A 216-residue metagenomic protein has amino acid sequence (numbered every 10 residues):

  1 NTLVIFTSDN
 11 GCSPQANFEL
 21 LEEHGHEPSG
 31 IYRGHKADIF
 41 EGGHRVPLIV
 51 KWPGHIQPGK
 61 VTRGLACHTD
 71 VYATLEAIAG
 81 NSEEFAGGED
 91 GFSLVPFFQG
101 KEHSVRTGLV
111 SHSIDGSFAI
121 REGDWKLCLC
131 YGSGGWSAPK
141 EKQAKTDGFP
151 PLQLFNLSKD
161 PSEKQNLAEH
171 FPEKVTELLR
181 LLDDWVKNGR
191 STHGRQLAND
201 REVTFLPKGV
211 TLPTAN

Functional and structural regions predicted by a protein language model:
N1-V4, R45-V46, H103-R106, E122-W125 (+1 more regions): Loop/turn elements at helix/coil->beta-strand transitions in domains of secreted/extracellular proteins
L3-P14, D90-G91, S111-D115, D124 (+1 more regions): Short, solvent-exposed turn/loop segments enriched in Gly/Ser/Thr/Pro and often Arg
V4-D9, P47, V71, L75: Structural scaffold positions in well-ordered secondary structure
I5-T7, K51, C130: Generic beta-strand/beta-sheet core signal
C12-F18, E22-I39, I56-K60, G64 (+3 more regions): C-terminal cap/loop subdomain of S1 sulfatases and analogous C-terminal strand-loop tails that border
D38-P47: Extracellular S/T/G-rich loop segment that most often corresponds to the catalytic His/Ser-adjacent loop
L48-V50, A66: Short glycine- and hydrophobic/aromatic-rich loop-to-beta-strand nucleating segment in the catalytic cores
V71, E122, G132-G135, Q143-Q153 (+1 more regions): Long, internal low-complexity/basic segments
